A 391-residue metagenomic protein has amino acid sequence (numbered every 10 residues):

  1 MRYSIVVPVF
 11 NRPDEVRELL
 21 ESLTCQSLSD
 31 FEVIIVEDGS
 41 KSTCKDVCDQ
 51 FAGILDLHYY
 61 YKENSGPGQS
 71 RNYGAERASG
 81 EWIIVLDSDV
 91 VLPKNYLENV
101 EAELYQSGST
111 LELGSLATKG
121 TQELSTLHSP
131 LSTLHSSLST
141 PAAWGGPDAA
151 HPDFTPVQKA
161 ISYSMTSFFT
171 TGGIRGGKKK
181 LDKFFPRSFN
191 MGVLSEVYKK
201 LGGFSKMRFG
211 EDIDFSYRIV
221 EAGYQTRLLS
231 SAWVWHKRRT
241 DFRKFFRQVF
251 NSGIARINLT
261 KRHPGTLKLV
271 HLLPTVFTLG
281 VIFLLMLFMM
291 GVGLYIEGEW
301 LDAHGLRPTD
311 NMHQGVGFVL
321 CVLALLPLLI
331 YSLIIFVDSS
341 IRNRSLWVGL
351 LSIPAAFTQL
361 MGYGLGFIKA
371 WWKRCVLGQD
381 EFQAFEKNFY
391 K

Functional and structural regions predicted by a protein language model:
M1-C25: N-proximal low-complexity "stem/linker" segments adjacent to membrane-targeting elements
L20-Y61, A102, Q106: Acidic donor-binding segment of Leloir-type glycosyltransferases
T43, V90-E103, Y217: Acidic donor-binding/catalytic loop of UDP-sugar-dependent glycosyltransferases, especially processive GT2
K62-A78, N99, F185-S188: Glycine-rich, basic loop-to-helix element that forms the pyrophosphate-binding segment of sugar-nucleotide handling
I83: Short aromatic/hydrophobic "clamp" motif used to bind/position activated sugar donors
N95-H128, L134-K159, A232-W233, K237: Conserved donor NDP-sugar-binding/catalytic core segment of glycosyltransferases
S205-L267: Catalytic donor/gating beta->alpha subdomain of glycosyltransferases that bind UDP-sugars
F277-V376: Membrane-embedded multi-pass helical conduit in multi-pass membrane proteins, especially envelope-biosynthetic
